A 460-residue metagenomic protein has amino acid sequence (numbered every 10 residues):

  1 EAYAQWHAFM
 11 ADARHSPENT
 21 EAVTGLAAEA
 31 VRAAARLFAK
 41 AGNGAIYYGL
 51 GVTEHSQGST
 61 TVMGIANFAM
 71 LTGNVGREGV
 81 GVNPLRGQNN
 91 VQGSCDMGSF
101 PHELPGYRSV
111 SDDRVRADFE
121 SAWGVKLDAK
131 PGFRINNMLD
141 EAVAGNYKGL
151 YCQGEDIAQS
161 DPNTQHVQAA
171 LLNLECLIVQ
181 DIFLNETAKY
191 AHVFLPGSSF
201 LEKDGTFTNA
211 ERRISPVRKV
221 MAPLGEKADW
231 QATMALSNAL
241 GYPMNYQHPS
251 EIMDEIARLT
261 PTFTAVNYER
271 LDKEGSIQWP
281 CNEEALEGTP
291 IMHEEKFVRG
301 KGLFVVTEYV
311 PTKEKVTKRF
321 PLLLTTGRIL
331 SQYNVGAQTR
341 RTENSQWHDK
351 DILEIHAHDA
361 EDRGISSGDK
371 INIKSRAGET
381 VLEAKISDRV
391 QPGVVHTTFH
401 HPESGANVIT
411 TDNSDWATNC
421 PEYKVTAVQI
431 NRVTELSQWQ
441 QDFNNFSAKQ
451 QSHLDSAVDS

Functional and structural regions predicted by a protein language model:
E1-A2, A27, G124-A129, N136-N137 (+4 more regions): N-terminal export/assembly segments and adjacent metallocofactor-ligating motifs of anaerobic energy-metabolism
E1-N90, V110-L286, L324, Q346-K385: Cofactor-pocket helix-loop regions in the catalytic cores of large enzyme subunits
G49-G51, L85-G87, T307-Y309, T325-I329 (+3 more regions): Structured loops at beta-to-helix junctions and adjacent beta-edge loops in soluble globular domains
G58-S59, C95, G205-T208, G225 (+5 more regions): Short conserved micro-motifs at the rims of enzyme active sites and ligand-binding pockets
C95, F100, P249-E343: Long, low-complexity segments enriched in small/aliphatic residues
A222, E226-W230, V316-F320, A417-N419: Conserved histidine-centered catalytic loops in small-molecule metabolism enzymes
P311, K385-Q391, N445-S447: A short, sequence-level motif marking secondary-structure junctions
A337-K374, L382-E422: Short beta-strand-centered segments at strand-helix junctions
